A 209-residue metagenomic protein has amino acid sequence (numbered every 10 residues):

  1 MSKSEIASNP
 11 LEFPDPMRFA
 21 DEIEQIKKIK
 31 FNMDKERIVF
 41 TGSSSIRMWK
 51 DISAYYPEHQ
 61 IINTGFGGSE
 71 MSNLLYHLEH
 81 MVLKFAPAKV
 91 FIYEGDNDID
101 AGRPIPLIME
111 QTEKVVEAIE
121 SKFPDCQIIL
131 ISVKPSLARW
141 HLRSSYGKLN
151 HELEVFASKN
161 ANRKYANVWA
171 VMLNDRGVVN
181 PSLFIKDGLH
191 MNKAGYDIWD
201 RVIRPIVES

Functional and structural regions predicted by a protein language model:
M1-F40, K50, A54-Y55: N-terminal secretory targeting modules
A7-P14, I61-M71, D100, G188: Acidic/histidine-rich helix-loop elements that form or flank divalent-metal/phosphate-binding sites at the catalytic
F40, I61-N63, Y165: Conserved beta-strand scaffold positions in the cores of enzyme catalytic domains, especially in NTP/NDP-utilizing
I46-Y55, Q60, M71-M109, I129 (+1 more regions): Oxyanion-hole/transition-state-stabilizing segment in secreted/luminal serine hydrolases and related acyltransferases
I105-V115, S145-N150: Charged helix-capping and loop-helix junction motifs
F123-Q127: A short helix->loop->beta-strand "cap" motif at the edges of active sites that frequently abuts
L137-S209: Catalytic His-Asp segment of secreted/periplasmic serine-dependent ester chemistry enzymes
